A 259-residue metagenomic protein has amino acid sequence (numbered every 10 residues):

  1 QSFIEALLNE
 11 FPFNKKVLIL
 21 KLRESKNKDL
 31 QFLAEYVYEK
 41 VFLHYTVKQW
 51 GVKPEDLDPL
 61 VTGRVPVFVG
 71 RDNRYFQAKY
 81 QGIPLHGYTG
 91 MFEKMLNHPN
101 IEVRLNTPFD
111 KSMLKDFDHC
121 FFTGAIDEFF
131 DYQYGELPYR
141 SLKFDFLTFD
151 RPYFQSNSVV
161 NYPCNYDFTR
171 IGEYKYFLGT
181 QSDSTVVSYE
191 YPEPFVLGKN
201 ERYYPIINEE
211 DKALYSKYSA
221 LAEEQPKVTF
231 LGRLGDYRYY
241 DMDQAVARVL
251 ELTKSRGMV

Functional and structural regions predicted by a protein language model:
Q1-H119, F130: Active-site/ligand-binding neighborhood in enzyme catalytic cores
I19-R23, V65-R71, D145, Y191-F195 (+1 more regions): Short amphipathic alpha-helical segments, especially helix-boundary/capping motifs
Q49, Y75, F122, P152 (+2 more regions): Short, functionally important structural connectors and interaction interfaces within domains
M95-P99, N165, E224: Short, structurally constrained coil/turn elements that cap an alpha-helix or connect an alpha-helix to the following
T107-E223: Mid-domain catalytic core of redox enzymes that form a hydrophobic substrate pocket/lid adjacent to a catalytic redox
E201-V259: C-terminal catalytic lobe of FAD-dependent flavoproteins
